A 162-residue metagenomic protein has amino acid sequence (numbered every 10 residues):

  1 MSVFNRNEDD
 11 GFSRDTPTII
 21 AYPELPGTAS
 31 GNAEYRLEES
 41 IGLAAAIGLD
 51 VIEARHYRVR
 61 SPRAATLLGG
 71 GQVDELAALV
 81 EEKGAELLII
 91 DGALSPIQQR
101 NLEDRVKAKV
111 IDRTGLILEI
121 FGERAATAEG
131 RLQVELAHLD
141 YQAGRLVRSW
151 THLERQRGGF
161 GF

Functional and structural regions predicted by a protein language model:
M1-E119: N-terminal accessory targeting/assembly segments
L116-F162: Extended, highly charged alpha-helical segments
